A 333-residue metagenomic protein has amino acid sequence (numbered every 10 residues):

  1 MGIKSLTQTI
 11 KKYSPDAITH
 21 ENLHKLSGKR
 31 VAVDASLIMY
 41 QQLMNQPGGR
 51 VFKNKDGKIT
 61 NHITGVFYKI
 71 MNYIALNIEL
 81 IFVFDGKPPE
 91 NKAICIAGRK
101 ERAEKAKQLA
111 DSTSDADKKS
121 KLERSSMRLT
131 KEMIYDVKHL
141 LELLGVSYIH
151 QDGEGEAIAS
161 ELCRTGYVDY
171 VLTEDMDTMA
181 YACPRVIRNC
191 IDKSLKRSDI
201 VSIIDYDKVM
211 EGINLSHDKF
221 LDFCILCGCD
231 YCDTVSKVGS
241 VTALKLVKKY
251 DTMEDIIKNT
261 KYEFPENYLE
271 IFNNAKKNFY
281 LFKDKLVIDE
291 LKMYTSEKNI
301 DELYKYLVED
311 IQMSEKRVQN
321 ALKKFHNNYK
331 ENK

Functional and structural regions predicted by a protein language model:
G2-A17, K25-R164, P184-V186, F282: Noncatalytic, basic helical substrate-engagement surface that gates or grips nucleic-acid strands
K4-T9, Y13-S27, E79, I200-K333: Non-catalytic nucleic-acid-binding/docking modules located in mid-to-C-terminal regions of nucleic-acid enzymes
D34, F82, D175, G239 (+1 more regions): Residue-level signature of catalytic and energy-coupling elements of molecular machines, predominantly ATP/GTP-dependent
Q42, K92-A93, A182, C190 (+4 more regions): Intrinsically disordered, low-complexity regions enriched in proline, serine, glycine and charged residues
D117, L144, T178, Y329-N332: Charged, low-complexity C-terminal accessory regions
V137, V146-Y148, E156, M176 (+2 more regions): A structural signal for long, well-ordered, hydrophobic/aromatic- and basic-residue-enriched core segments of folded
A159, C163, Y167-I191: Acidic, metal-binding active-site segment of PIN/NYN-like and related structure-specific nucleases
T178-Y181, V186, D192-R197, I203-M210: Conserved NTP-donor binding/palm subdomain of two-metal-ion nucleotidyltransferases/polymerases, i.e., the charged
